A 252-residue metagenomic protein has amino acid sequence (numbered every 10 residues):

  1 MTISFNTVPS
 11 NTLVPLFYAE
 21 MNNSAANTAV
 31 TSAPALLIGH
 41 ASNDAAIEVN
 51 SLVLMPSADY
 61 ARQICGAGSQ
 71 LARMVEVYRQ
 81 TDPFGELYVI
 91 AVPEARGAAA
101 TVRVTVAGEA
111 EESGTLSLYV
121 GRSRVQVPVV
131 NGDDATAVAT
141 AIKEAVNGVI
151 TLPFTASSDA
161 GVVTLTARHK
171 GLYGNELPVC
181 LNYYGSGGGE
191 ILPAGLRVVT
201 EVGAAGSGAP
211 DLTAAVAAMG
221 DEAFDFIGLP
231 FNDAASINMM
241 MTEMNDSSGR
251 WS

Functional and structural regions predicted by a protein language model:
M1-E112, N147, S157-D159: Extended assembly-interface regions of large multimeric machines
T2-N27, L36, A41-S42, N131 (+5 more regions): Core, soluble structural subunits of large cytosolic macromolecular machines
I38-G39, Y119, P230: Short beta-strand segments
V53, G66-A67, V130, D134 (+3 more regions): Catalytic cores of large soluble enzymes that bind and process phosphate-bearing ligands
S57-C65, E109-P178, N245-S247: Extended, beta-strand-rich, solvent-exposed assembly scaffolds of outer structural proteins
A61, M74-V75, L116, A215-M219 (+1 more regions): Generic structural signal of hydrophobic/aromatic residues within well-ordered alpha-helices of folded domains
R73-M74, V138-A141, D211-A214: Well-ordered alpha-helical segments embedded in enzymatic catalytic cores
E86-A95, S158, A167-S252: Extracellular Cys-Trp
